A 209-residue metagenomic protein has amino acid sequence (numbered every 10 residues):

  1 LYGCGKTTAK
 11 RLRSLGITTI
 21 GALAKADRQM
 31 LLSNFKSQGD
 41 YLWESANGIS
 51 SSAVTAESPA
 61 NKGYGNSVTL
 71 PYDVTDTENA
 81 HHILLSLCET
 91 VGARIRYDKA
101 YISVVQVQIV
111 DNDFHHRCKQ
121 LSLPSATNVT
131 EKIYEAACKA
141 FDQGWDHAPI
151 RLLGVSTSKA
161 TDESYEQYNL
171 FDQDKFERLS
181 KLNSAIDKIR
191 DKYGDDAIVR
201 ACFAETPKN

Functional and structural regions predicted by a protein language model:
T8-P149: DNA-contacting surface of Y-family translesion DNA polymerases
S125-N209: Acidic, metal-coordinating catalytic segment for phosphate/diphosphate chemistry, firing primarily on the Nudix
